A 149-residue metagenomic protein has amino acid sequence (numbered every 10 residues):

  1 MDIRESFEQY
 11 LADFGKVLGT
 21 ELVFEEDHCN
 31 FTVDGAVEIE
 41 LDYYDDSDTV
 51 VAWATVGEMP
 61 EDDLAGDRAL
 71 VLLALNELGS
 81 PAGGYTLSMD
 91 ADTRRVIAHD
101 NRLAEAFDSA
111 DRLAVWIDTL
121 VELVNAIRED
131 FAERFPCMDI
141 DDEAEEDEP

Functional and structural regions predicted by a protein language model:
M1-E40, A82-G84, D90: Charge-rich, low-complexity N-terminal segments
C29, D48-V50, R94-V96: Hydrophobic residues embedded in beta-strands of well-ordered beta-sheets
V33-A36, W53-P60, D100-A104: Secondary-structure transition/turn motif
L41-Y43, S47-E61: A short acidic-to-branched-hydrophobic micro-motif
T55-R95, H99: Short, internal acidic amphipathic alpha-helical interface segments that mediate docking to partner proteins
R68-P81, N101-P136: Ampiphathic alpha-helical segments that act as solvent-exposed interaction surfaces
A132-P149: Short, highly charged C-terminal tails/helix-capping segments
